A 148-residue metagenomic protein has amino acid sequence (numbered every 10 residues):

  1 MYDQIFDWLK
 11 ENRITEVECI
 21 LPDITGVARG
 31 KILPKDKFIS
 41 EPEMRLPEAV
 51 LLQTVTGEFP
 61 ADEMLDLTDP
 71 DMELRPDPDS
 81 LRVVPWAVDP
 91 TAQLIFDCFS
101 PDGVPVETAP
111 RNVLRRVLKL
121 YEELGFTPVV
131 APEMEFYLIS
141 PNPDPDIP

Functional and structural regions predicted by a protein language model:
M1-P148: ATP/Mg2+-dependent ligation/transfer catalytic cores
